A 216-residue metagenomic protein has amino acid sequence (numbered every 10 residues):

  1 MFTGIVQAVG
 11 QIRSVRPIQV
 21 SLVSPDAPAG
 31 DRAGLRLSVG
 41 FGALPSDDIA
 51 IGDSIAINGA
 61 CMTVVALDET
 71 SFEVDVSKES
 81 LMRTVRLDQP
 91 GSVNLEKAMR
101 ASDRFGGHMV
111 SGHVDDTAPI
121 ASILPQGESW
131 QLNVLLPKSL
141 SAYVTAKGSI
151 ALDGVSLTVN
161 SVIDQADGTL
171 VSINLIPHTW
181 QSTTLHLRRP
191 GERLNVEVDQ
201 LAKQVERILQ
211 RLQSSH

Functional and structural regions predicted by a protein language model:
M1-H216: Conserved loop->alpha-helix
